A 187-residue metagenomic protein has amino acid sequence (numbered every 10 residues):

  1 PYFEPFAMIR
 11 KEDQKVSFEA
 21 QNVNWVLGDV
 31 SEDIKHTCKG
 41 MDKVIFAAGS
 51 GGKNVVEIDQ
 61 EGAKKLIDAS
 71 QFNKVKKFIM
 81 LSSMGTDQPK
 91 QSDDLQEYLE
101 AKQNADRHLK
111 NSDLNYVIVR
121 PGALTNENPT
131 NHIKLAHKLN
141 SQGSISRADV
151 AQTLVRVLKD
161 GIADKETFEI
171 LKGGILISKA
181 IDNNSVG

Functional and structural regions predicted by a protein language model:
P1-F3, D13, F72-K77, S83-G187: Oxidoreductase cofactor-interface core, primarily capturing Rossmann-like NAD(P)-dependent enzymes
P1-K43: N-terminal Rossmann/SDR dinucleotide-binding element
A7, V55, G143: Glycine- and other small-residue-rich loops at beta-strand/loop junctions that grip anionic moieties
K11, A48-G51, Q60, L81-M84 (+1 more regions): Histidine- and/or cysteine-centered catalytic micro-motif in compact active-site loops
N24, E61-K64, Q96-E97, L135: Glycine-rich, phosphate-binding/catalytic loops in enzymes
D33-I34, G52-N54, D87, N126: Short glycine-rich, flexible loops that bind phosphorylated cofactors or substrates
K43-F78, Q103-N104: NAD(P)-cofactor binding segment of oxidoreductase domains
